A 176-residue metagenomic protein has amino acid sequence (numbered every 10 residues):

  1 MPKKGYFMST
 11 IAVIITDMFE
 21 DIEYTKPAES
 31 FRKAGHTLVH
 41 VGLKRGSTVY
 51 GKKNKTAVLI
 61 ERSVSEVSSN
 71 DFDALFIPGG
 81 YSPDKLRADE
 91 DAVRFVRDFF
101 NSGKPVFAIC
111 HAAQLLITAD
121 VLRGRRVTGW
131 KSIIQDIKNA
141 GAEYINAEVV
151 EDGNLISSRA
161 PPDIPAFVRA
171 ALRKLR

Functional and structural regions predicted by a protein language model:
P2-V106, L115-R123, I134-N146, V150-R176: Extended, subdomain-level signal for the structured scaffold at the beginning of enzyme domains
I109-H111: Short, thiol/selenol-centered motifs that function as redox-active sites or metal-ligating centers
V127: Anionic-ligand binding patches
